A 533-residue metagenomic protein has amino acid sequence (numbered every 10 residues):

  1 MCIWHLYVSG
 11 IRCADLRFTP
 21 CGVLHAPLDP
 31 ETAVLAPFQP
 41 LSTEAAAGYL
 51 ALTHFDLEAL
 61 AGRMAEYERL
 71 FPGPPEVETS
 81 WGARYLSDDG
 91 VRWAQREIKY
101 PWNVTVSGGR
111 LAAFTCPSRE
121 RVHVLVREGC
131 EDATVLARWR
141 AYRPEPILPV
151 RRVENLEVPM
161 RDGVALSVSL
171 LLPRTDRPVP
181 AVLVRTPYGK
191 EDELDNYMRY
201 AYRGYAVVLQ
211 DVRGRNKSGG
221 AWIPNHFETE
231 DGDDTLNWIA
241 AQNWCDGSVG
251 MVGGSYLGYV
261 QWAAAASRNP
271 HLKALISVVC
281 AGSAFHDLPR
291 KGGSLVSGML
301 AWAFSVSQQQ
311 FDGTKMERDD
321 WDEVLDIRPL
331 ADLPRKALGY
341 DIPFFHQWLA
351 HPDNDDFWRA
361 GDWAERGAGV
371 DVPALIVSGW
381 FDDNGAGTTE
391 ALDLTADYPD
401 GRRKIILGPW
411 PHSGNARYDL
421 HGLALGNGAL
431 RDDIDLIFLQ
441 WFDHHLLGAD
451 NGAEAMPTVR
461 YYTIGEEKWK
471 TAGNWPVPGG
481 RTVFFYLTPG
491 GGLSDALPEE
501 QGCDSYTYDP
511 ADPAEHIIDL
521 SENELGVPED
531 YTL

Functional and structural regions predicted by a protein language model:
D29-G90, P180: Solvent-exposed helix/loop surface patches that form functional interfaces
R138-R177: N-terminal cap/lid segment of alpha/beta-hydrolase-fold proteins
T186, D192-Q210, L392-T395: Short amphipathic alpha-helix adjacent to the substrate-entry channel of hydrolases
I223-N243: Alpha/beta-hydrolase active-site loop
N243-Y256: Alpha/beta-hydrolase fold nucleophile elbow
A266-G369: Accessory cap/linker subdomain of secreted extracellular hydrolases
L325-R328, N415, G422-L533: C-terminal, loop-rich substrate-recognition/catalytic regions characterized by aromatic stacking residues
V370, I376-S378: Short beta-strand/loop motif that positions the catalytic acidic residue of the alpha/beta-hydrolase fold
